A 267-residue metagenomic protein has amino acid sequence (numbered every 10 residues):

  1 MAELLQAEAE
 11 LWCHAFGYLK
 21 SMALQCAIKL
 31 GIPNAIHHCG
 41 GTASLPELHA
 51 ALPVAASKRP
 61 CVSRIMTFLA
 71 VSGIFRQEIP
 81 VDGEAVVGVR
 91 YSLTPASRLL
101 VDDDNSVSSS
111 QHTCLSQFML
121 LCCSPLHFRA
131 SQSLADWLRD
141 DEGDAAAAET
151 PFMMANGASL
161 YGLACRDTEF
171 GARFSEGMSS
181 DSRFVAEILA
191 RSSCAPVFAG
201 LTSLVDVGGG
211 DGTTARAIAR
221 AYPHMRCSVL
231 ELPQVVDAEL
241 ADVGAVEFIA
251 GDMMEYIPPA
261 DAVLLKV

Functional and structural regions predicted by a protein language model:
A2, A7-S203: Conserved Class I S-adenosyl-L-methionine-dependent methyltransferase catalytic core
A43, E247-A250, V267: Short, low-complexity, polar/charged sequence segments that are solvent-exposed and flexible
F198, I257-A260: A short, aliphatic-rich alpha-helical micro-motif
L201-Y256: Class I SAM-dependent methyltransferase SAM/SAH-binding core
V263-L265: A conserved beta-strand element that flanks and buttresses the S-adenosyl-L-methionine
